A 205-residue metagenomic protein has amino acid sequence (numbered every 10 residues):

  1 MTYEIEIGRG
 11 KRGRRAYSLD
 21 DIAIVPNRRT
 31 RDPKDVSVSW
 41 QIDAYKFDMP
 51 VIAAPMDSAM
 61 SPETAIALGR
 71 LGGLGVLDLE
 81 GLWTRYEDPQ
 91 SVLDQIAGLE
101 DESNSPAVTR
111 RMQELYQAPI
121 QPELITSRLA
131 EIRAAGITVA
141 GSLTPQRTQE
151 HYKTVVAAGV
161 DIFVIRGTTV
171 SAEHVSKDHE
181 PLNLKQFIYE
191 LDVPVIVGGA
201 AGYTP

Functional and structural regions predicted by a protein language model:
M1-P205: Active-site entrance/lid segments in N-terminal catalytic domains of soluble metabolic enzymes
